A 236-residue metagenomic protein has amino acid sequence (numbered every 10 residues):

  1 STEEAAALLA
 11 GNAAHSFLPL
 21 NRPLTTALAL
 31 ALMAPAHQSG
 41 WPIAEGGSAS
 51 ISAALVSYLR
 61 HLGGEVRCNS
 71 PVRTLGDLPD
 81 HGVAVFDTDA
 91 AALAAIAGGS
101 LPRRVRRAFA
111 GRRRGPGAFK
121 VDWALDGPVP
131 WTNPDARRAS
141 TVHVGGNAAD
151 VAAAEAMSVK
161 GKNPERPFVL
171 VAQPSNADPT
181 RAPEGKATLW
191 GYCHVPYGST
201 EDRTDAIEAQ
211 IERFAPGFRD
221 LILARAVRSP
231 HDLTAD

Functional and structural regions predicted by a protein language model:
S1-P23: Rossmann-like flavin
T2-A5, A44-S48, S52, E65 (+5 more regions): Generic structural signal for well-ordered, non-membrane alpha-helical segments in soluble metabolic enzymes
A6-N12, C68-V72, L221-R228: Beta-strand segments within the central parallel beta-sheet cores of soluble alpha/beta enzyme folds
L8, N12, A54, Y58-L62 (+5 more regions): Generic, well-ordered alpha-helical scaffold segments in large soluble proteins
S16-G46, A182-G185, G191: Redox-cofactor-proximal catalytic regions of oxidoreductases
A29-R73: Helical element adjacent to the flavin cofactor pocket in flavoenzyme catalytic cores
G64, C68-A182: Mid-domain catalytic core of redox enzymes that form a hydrophobic substrate pocket/lid adjacent to a catalytic redox
P134-D236: Conserved flavin/dinucleotide-binding core of flavoenzymes
